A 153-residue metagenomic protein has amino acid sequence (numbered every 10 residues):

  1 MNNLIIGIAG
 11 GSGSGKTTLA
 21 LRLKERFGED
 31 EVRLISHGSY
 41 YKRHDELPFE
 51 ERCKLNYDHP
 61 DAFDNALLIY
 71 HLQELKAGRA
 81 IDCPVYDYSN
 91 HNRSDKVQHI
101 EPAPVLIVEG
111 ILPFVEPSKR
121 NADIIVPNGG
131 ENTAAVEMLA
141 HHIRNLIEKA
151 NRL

Functional and structural regions predicted by a protein language model:
G11: P-loop (Walker A) phosphate-binding loop of NTP-binding proteins
K16: Conserved lysine of the Walker
L19: Hydrophobic positions on the alpha1 helix immediately C-terminal to the Walker A/P-loop
R22: Active-site signature of alpha/beta-hydrolase-fold catalytic machinery across serine- and Asp/Cys-nucleophile hydrolases
D30-S36, K42-N90: Conserved nucleotide-sensing/catalytic segment adjacent to the nucleotide-binding pocket in NTP-handling enzymes
V85-L106, I111-K119: Replace "adjacent to P-loop NTPase cores in ATP/GTP-dependent enzymes" with "adjacent to NTP-binding cores
E101-P102, F114-L153: NTP-dependent small-molecule kinase module
